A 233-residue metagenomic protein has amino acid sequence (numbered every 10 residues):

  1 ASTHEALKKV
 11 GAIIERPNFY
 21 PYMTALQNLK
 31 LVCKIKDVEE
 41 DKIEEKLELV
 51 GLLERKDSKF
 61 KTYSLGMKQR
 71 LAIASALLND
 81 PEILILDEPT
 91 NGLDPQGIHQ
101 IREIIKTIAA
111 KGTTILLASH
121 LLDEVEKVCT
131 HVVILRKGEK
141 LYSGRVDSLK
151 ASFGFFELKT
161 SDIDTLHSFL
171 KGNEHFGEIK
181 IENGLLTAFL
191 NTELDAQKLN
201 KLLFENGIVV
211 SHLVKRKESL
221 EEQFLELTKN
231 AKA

Functional and structural regions predicted by a protein language model:
A1-L117, L122-R136, Y142: ABC transporter nucleotide-binding domains
T3, E40, V146, I163 (+1 more regions): Residues at or immediately preceding the N-termini of alpha-helices
L7, L29, E44-L47, H99 (+5 more regions): Generic structural signal for individual residues within well-ordered alpha-helical segments across diverse proteins
Y22, T228-K229: Extended rod-forming repeat segments used as scaffolds/tethers
A25, V146, K217-E221: Structural motif detector for alpha-helix initiation sites
K34-D37, K229-A233: Non-catalytic alpha-helical coupling and interface elements of nucleotide-dependent molecular machines and regulators
R102-L190: ABC transporter nucleotide-binding domain
F155-L227, A233: Short, charged/small-residue-rich alpha-helical element at the C-terminal edge of ABC transporter nucleotide-binding
